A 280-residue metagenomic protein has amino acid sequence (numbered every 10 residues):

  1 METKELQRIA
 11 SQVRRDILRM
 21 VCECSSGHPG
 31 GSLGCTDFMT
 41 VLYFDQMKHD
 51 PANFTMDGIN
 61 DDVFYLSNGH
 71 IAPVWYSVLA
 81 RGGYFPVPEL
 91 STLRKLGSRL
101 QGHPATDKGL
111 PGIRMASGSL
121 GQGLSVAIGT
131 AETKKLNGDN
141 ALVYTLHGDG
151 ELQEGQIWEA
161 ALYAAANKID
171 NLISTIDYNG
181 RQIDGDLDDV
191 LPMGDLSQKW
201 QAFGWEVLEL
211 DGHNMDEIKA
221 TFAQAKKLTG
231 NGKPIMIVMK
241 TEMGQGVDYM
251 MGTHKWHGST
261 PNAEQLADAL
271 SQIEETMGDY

Functional and structural regions predicted by a protein language model:
M1-E5: Non-catalytic, mobile gating and regulatory segments of ester bond hydrolases
I9-S26, D177-N179: N-terminal capping segment at the start of a domain
I17-M20, S32-E159, A165-A166: Cofactor-binding active-site loop characterized by glycine-rich and histidine/acidic residues
P73, L152-Q153, R181-Q182, M243-V247: Short, active-site-adjacent cap segments at secondary-structure transitions
Y76-V78, A105, Q156-W158, D184-D188 (+2 more regions): Short acidic, glycine/serine/threonine-rich loops at helix termini
L110-G112, A116-S119, L124-T229: Thiamine diphosphate
M215-Y280: Glycine/aspartate-rich loop-and-adjacent alpha/beta segment that forms the canonical ThDP
